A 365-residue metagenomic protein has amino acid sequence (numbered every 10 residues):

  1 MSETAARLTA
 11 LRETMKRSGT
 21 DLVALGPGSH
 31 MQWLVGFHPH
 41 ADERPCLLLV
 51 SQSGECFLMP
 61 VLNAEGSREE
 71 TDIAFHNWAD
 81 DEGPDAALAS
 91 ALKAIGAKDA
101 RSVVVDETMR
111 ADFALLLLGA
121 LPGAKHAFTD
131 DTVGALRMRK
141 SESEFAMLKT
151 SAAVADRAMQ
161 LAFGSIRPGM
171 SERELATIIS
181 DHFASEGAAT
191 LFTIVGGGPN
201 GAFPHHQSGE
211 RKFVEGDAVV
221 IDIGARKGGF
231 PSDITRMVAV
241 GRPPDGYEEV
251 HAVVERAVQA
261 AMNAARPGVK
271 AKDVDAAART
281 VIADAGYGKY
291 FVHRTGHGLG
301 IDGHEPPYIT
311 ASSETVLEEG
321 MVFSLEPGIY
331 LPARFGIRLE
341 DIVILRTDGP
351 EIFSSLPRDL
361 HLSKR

Functional and structural regions predicted by a protein language model:
M1-R365: Active-site neighborhoods and metal-handling regions in enzymes and metal-associated proteins
